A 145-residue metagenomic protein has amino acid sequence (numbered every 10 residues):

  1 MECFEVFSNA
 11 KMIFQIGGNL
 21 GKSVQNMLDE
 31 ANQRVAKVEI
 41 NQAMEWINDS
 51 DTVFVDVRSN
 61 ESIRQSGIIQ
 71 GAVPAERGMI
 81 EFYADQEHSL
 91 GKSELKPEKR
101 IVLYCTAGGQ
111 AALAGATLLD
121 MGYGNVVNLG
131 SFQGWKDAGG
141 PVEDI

Functional and structural regions predicted by a protein language model:
C3-T52, N60-R100, G109-I145: Rhodanese-like catalytic fold shared by cysteine-dependent sulfurtransferases and DSP/PTP-type phosphatases
V55: Active-site flanking residues adjacent to catalytic metal/cofactor-binding acidic residues
Y104: Short, surface-exposed ligand- or partner-binding patches at beta-edge/loop junctions that are enriched in aromatics
